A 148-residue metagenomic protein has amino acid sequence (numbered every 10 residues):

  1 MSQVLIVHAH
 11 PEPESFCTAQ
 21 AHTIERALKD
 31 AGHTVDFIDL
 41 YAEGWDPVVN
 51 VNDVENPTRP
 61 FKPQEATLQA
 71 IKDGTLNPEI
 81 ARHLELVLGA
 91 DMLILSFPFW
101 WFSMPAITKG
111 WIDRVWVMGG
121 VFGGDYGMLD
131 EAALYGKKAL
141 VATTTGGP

Functional and structural regions predicted by a protein language model:
M1-G120: N-terminal beta1-alpha1-beta2 submodule of the flavodoxin-like/Rossmannoid cofactor-binding fold
F122-P148: Short, glycine-/small-residue-rich phosphate/pyrophosphate-handling segment
